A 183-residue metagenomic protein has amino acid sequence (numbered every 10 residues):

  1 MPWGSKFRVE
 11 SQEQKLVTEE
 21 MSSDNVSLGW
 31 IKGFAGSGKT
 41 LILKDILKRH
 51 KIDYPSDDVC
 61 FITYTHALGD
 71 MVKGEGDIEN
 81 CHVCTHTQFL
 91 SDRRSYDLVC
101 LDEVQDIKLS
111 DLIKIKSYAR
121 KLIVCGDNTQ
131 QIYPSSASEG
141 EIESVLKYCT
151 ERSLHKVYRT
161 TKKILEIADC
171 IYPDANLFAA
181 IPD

Functional and structural regions predicted by a protein language model:
P2-I78, H86-D183: Conserved helicase motor core of SF1/SF2 NTP-dependent helicases
